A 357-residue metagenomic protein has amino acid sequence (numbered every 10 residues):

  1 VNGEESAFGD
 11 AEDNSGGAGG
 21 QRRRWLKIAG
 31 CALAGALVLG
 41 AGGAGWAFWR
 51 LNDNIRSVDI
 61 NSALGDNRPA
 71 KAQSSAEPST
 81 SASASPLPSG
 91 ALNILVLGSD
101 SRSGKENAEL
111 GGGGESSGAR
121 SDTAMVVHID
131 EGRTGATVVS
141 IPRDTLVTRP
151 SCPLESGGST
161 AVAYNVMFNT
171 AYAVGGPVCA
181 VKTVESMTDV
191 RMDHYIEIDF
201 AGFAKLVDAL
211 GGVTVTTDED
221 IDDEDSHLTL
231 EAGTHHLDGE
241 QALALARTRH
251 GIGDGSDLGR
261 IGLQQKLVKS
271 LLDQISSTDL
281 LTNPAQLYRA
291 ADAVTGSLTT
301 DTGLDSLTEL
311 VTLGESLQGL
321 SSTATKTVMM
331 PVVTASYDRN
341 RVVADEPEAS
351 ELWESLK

Functional and structural regions predicted by a protein language model:
N2-A36, G40-K357: Non-catalytic, solvent-exposed segments at the cell envelope interface
